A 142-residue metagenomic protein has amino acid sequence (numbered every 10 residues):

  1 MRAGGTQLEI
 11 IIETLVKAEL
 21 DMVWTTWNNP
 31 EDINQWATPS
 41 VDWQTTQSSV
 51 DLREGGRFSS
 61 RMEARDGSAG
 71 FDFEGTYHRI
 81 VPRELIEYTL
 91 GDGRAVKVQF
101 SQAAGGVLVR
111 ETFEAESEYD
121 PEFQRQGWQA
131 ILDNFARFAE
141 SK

Functional and structural regions predicted by a protein language model:
M1-D42: Hydrophobic ligand-binding cavity/cleft-lining segments
E9-I11, T45, G70-E74, G93-K97: Short, surface-exposed coil-to-beta transition loops
I11-K17, D51, R61, T76 (+1 more regions): Generic structural detector for well-ordered beta-strands
L20-D21, L52-R53, H78-R83, Q99-L108: A short, structured loop/turn motif at beta-sheet edges
V23, I33, F58-S60, Y77 (+3 more regions): Hydrophobic pocket/interface hotspot
Q44-Y88: Glycine-rich portal/gate segments that line the openings of hydrophobic small-molecule binding cavities
L85-A130, F135: Beta-strand/loop substructures that line and gate deep hydrophobic ligand-binding cavities in soluble
R137-K142: Short, highly charged C-terminal tails/helix-capping segments
